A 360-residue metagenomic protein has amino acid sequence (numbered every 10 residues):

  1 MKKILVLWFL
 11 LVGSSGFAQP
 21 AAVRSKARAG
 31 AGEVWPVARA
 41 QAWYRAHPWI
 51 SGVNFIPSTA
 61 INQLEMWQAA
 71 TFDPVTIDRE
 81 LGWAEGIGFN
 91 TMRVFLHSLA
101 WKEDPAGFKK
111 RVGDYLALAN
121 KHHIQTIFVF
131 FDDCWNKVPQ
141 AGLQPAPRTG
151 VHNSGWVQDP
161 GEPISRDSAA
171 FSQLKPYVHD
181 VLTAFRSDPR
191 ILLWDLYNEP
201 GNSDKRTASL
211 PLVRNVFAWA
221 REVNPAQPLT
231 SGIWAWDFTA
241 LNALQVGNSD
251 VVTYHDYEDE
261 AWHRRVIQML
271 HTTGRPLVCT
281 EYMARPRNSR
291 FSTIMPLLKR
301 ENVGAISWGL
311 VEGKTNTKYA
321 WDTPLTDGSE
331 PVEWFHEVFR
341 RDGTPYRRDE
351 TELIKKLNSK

Functional and structural regions predicted by a protein language model:
I4, N316-Y319: C-terminal beta-signal and adjacent terminal beta-strands/loops of Gram-negative outer-membrane beta-barrel proteins
I4-G13: Sec-dependent N-terminal signal peptides
G16-P20: Boundary at the C-terminal end of the N-terminal hydrophobic targeting segment
K26-S249, H255-R264, T272-T273, Y282 (+6 more regions): Active-site mouth of glycoside hydrolases
S307-G309: Replace "adjacent to P-loop NTPase cores in ATP/GTP-dependent enzymes" with "adjacent to NTP-binding cores
K356-K360: Catalytic domains of carbohydrate-active enzymes that cleave complex glycans
